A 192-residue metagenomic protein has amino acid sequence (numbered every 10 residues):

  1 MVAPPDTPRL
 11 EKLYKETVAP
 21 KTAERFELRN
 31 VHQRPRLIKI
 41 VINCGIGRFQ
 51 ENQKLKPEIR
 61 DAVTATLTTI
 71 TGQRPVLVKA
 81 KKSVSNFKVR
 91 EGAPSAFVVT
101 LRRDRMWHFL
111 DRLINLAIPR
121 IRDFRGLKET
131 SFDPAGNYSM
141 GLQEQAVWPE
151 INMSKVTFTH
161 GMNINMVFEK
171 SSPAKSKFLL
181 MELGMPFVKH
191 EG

Functional and structural regions predicted by a protein language model:
M1-G192: Ribosome-associated RNA-binding proteins
